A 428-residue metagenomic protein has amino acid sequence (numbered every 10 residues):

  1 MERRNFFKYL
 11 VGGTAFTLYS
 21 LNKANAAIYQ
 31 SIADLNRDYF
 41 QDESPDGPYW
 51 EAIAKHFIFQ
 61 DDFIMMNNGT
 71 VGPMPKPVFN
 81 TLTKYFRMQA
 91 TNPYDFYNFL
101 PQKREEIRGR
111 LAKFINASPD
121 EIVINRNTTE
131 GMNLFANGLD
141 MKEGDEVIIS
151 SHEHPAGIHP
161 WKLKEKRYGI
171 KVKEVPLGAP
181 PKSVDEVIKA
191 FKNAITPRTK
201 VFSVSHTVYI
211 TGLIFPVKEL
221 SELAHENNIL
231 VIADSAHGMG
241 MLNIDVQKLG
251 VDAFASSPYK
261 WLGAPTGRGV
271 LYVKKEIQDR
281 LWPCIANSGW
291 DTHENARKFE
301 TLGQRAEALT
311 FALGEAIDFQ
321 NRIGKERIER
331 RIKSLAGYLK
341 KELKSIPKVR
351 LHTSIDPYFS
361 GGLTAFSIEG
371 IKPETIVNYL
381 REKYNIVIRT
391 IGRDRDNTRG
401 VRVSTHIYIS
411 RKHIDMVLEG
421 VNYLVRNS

Functional and structural regions predicted by a protein language model:
E2-S428: Pyridoxal 5′-phosphate
